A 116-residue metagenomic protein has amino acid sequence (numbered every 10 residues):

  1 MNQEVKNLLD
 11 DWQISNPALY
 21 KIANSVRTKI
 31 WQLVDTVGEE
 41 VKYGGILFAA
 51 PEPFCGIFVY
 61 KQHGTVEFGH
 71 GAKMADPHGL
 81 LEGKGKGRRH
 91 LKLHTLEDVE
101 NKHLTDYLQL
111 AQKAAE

Functional and structural regions predicted by a protein language model:
M1-E116: Charge-dense, helix-prone N-terminal extensions
